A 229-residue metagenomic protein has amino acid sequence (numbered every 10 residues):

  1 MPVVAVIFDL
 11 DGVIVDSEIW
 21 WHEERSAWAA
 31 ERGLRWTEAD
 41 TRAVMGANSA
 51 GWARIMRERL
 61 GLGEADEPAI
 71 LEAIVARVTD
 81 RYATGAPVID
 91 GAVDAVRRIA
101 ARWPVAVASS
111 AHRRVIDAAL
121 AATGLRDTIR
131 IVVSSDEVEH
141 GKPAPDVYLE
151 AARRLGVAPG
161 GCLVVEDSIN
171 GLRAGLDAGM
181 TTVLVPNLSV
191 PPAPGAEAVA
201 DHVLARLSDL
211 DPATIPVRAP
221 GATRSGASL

Functional and structural regions predicted by a protein language model:
M1-A43: Active-site neighborhood of HAD-like aspartate-dependent phosphohydrolases
M1-V4, R97, R113-L229: Asp-based, Mg2+/Mn2+-dependent phosphohydrolase catalytic module
P2, D80-V107, R113-D117: Short, acidic loop-to-helix structural element flanking the phosphoryl-transfer center in phosphate-processing enzymes
V13, S109-A111, P186: Conserved phosphate-coupling serine/threonine residues in phosphotransfer and NTP-handling enzymes
I14, V105-A108, H140, V164-V165: Conserved SAM-binding loop
W28-A29, N48-G63, A119, A152: Helix-loop "lid/cap" segments that line or gate small-molecule binding pockets
L34-W36, L62, L125, G156-V157: Helix N-cap/coil-helix junction residues
R35, I55-D94: Metal-dependent phosphoesterase signature
